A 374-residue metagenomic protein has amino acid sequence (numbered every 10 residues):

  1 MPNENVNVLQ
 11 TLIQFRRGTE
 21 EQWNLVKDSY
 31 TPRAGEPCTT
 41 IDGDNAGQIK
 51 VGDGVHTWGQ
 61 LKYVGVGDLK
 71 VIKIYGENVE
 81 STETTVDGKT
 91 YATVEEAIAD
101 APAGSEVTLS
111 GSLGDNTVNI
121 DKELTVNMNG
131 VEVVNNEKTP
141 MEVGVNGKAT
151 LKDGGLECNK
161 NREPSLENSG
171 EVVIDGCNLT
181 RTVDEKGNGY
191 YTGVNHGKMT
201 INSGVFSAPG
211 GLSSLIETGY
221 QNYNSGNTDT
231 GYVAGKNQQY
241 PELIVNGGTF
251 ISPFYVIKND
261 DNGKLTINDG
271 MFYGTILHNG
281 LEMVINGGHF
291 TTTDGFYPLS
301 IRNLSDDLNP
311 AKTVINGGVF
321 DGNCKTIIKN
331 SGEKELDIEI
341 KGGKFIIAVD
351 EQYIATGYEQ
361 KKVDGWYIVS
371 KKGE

Functional and structural regions predicted by a protein language model:
P2-P37, N45, L61-D68, F320-D321: Extracellular/surface-exposed low-complexity repeats and stalk/linker segments enriched in Gly/Pro and small polar
K27-R33, I98-A103, N119-I120, G144-V145: Flexible, charged surface loops at secondary-structure boundaries
G35, G104, N146, K312 (+1 more regions): Glycine-centered loop/turn motifs
P37-T84: A signal for long, low-complexity, Ser/Thr/Asn-enriched, surface-exposed stalk/shaft and domain-boundary segments
T39-A46, V51-G54, S110-S112, D260 (+4 more regions): Short, flexible beta-strand-to-coil junctions
I72-S110, E374: Acidic Gly/Asp/Thr-rich repetitive segments characteristic of extracellular carbohydrate-active and adhesion proteins
Y91, S105-K138, L156, F250-S252: N-terminal extracellular ligand-recognition/capping segment immediately after the signal peptide
N119-T125, E142-C158, S165-V183, G189-G211 (+6 more regions): Surface-exposed loop/turn motifs in large extracellular/passenger domains
